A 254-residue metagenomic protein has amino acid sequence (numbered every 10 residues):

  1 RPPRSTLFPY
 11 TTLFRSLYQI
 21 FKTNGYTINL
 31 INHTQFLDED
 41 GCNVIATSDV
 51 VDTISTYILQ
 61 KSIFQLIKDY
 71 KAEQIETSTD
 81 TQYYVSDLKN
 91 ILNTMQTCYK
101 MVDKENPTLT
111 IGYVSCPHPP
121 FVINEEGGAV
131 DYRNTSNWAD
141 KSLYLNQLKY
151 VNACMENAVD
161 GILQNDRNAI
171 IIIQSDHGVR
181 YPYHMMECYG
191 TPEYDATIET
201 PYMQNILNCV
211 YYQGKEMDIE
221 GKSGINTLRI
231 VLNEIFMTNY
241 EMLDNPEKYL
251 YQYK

Functional and structural regions predicted by a protein language model:
R1-K254: Catalytic domains that recognize anionic headgroups
